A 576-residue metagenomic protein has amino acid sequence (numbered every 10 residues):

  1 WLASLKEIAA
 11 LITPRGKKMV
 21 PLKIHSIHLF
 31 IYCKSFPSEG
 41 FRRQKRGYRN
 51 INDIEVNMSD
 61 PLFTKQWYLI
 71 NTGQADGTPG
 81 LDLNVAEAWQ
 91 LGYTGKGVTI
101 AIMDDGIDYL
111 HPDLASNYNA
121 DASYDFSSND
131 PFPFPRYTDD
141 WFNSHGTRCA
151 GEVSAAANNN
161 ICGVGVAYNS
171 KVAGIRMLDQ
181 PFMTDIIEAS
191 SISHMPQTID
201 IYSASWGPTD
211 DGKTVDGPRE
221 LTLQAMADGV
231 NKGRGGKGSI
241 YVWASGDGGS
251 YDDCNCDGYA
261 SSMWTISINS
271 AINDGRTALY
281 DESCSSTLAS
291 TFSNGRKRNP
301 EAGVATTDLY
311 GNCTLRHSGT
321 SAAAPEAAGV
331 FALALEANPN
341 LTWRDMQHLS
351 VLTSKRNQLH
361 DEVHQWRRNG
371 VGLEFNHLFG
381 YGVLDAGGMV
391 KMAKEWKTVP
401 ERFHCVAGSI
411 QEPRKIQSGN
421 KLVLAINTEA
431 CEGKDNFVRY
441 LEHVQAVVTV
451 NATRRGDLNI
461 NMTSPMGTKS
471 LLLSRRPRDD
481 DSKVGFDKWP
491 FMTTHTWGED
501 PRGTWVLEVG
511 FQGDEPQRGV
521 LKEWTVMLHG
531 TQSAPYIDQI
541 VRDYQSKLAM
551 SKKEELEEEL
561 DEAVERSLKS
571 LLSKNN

Functional and structural regions predicted by a protein language model:
S4-P21, I31-T99, P112-D113, N129-D130 (+1 more regions): Protease zymogen maturation seam
G77, V85, G97-V98, D105-L110 (+3 more regions): Subtilisin-like peptidase catalytic core
A88, C149, Y202, I268 (+7 more regions): Residue-level detector of buried hydrophobic side-chain packing in well-ordered secondary-structure elements
D104, D257-E336, N340, H377: Extracellular S/T/G-rich loop segment that most often corresponds to the catalytic His/Ser-adjacent loop
Y118, H194, I199-S203, G238-S239 (+6 more regions): C-terminal subdomain of the subtilisin-like protease fold in secreted/lumenal serine endopeptidases
G217-I240, G258-W264: Catalytic-core regions built around general acid/base machinery
G246, F375-H377, G382-L458, V520-N576: Secreted peptidase-domain scaffold signal
E508-Q517: Short beta-strand-plus-loop segments that form exposed binding edges in beta-rich domains
